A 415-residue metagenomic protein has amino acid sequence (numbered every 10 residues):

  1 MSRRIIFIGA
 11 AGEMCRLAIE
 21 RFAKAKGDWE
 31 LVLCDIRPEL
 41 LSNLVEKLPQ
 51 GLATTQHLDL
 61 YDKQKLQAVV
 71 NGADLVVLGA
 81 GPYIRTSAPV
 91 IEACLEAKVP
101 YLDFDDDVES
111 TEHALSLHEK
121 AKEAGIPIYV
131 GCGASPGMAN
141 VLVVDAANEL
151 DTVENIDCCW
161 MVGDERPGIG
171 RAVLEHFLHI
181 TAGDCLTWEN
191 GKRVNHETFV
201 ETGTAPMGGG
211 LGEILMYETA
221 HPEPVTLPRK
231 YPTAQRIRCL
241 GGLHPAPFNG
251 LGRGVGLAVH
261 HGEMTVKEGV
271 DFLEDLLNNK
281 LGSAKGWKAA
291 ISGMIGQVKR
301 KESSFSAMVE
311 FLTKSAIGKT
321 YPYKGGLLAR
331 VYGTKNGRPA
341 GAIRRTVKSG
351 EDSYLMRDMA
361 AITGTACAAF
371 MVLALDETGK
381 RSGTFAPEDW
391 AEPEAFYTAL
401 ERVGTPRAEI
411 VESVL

Functional and structural regions predicted by a protein language model:
S2, E149-L415: C-terminal catalytic/substrate-binding lobe primarily of soluble NAD(P)-dependent oxidoreductases
F7-R21: N-terminal Rossmann NAD(P)H-binding glycine-rich loop of SDR-like oxidoreductase domains
G12, R37-E39, V108: Helix N-cap at the beta1-alpha1 junction of Rossmann-like dinucleotide-binding domains, i.e., the first residues
G27-R37: Conserved glycine-rich Rossmann-like NAD(P)H-binding loop of the short-chain dehydrogenase/reductase
L48-D62: Rossmann-fold cofactor-recognition segment
L58-G72, P82: Conserved Rossmann-fold cofactor-binding substructure of NAD(P)-dependent oxidoreductases
P82, A93-T111: ADP-ribose/adenylate-binding Rossmann-like module
D105-I126: Rossmann-fold NAD(P)-binding glycine/threonine-rich loop
